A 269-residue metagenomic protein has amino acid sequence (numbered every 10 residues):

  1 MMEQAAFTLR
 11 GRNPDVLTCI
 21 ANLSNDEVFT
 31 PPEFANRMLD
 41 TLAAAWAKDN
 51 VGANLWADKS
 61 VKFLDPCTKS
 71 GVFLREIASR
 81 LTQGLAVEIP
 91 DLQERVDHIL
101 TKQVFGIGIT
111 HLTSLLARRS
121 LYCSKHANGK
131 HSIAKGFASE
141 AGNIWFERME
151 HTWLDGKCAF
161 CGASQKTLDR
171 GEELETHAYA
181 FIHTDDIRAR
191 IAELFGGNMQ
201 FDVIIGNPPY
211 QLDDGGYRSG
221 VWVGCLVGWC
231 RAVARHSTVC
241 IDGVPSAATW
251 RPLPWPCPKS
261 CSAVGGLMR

Functional and structural regions predicted by a protein language model:
M2-R269: SAM-dependent methyltransferase catalytic region
